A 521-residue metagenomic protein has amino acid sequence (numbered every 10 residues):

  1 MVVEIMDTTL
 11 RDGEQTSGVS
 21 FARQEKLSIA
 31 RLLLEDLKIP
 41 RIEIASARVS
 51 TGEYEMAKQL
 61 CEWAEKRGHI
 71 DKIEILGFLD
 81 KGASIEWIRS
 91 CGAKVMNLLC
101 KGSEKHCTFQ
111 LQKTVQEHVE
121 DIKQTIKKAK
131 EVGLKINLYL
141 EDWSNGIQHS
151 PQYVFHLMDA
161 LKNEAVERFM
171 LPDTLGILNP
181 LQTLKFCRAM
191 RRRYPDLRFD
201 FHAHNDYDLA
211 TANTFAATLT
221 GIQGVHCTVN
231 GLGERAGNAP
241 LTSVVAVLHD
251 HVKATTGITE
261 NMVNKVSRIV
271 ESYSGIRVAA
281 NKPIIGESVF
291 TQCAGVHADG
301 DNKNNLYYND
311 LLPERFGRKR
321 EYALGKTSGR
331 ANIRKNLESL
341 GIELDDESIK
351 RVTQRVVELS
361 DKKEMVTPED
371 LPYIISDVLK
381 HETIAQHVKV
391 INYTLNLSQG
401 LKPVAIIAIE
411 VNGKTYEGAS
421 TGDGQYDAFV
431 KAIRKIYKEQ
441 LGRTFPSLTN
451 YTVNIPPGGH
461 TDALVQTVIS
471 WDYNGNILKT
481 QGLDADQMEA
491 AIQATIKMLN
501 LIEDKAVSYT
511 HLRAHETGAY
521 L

Functional and structural regions predicted by a protein language model:
M1-D80: N-terminal capping/small domains of soluble enzymes
V2-V3, D7-T9, K253-A419, G459-L464: A mid-to-C-terminal "edge-of-domain" accessory segment
T9-E25, E74-D80, F109-K113, D142-P151 (+1 more regions): Active-site mouth loops of central-metabolism enzymes
Q15, S20, I29, E369-L478 (+1 more regions): Non-catalytic terminal/interface segments that mediate subunit docking, oligomerization, and allosteric communication
R23-I39, E86-L98, G102-C107, E120-K135 (+2 more regions): Alpha/beta enzyme core
E53-I75, E120-E131, F186-F199: Alpha-helix-loop-beta-strand connector modules within alpha/beta enzyme cores
I477-K479, L483-A506: Mixed-charge, glycine-accented linear interaction segment located at domain edges/termini
T510-T517: Conserved small/polar residues in nucleotide/adenosyl-binding loops
